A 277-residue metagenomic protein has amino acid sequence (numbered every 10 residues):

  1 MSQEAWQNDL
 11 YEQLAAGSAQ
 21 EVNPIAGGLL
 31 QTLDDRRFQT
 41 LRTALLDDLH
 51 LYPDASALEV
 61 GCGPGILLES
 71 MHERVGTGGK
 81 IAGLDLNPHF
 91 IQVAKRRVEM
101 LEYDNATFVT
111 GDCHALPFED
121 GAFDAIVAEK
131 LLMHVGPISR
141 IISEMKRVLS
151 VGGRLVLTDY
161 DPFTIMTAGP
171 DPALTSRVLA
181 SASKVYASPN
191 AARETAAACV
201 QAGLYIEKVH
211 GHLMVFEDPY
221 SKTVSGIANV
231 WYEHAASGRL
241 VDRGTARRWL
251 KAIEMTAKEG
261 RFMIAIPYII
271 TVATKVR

Functional and structural regions predicted by a protein language model:
S2-T32, E207-M263: C-terminal helical/coil "lid" or tail adjacent to the Rossmann-like core of SAM-dependent
R36-P53, S70: Conserved alpha-helix/loop element of class I SAM-dependent methyltransferases that forms part of the SAM/SAH-binding
L58-V60, P64-A115, R140: Class I SAM-dependent methyltransferase SAM/SAH-binding core
H114-A125: A short acidic, Gly/Pro-enriched loop at the edge of an enzyme's catalytic core that lines a small-molecule cofactor
D124-P137: A short SAM/SAH-binding and catalytic strip from SAM-dependent methyltransferases
S139-R154: A short glycine-rich, Lys/Arg-flanked "PGG" loop and its adjoining helix->strand segment in the class I
V156-S221: Conserved catalytic/acceptor-binding region of the Class I
A202-L204, Y268-R277: Core SAM-dependent methyltransferase catalytic element
